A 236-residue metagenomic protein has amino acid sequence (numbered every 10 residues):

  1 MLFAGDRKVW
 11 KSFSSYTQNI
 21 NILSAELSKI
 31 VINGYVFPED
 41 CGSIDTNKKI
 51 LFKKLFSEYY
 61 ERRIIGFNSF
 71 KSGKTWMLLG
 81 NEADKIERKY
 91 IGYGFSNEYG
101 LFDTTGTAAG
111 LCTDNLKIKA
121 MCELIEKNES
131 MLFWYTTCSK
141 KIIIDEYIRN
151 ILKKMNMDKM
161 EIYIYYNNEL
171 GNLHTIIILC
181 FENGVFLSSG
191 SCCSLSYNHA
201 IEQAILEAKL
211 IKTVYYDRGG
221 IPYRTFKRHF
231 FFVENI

Functional and structural regions predicted by a protein language model:
M1-I236: Helix-biased "structured C-terminal domain" signature
